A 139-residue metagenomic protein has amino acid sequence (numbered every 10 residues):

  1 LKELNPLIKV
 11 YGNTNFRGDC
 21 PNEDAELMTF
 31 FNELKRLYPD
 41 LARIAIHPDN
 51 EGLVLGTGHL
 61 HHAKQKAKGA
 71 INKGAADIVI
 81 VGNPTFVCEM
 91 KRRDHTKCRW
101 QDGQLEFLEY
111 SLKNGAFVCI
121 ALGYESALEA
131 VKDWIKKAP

Functional and structural regions predicted by a protein language model:
L1-P139: Catalytic phosphate/metal-binding cores of nucleic-acid and nucleotide-processing enzymes, i.e., regions that mediate
